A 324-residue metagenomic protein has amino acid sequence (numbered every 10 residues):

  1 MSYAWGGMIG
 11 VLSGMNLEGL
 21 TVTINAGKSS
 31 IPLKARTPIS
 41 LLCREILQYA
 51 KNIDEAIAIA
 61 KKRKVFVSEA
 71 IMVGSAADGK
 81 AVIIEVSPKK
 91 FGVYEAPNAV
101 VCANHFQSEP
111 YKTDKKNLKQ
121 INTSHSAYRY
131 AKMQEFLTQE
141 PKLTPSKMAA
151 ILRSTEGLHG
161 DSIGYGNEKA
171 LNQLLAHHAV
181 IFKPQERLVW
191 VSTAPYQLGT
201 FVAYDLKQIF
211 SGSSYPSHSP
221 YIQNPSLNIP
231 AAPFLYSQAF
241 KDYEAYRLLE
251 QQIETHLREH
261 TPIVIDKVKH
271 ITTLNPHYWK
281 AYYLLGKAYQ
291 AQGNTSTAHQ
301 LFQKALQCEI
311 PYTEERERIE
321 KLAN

Functional and structural regions predicted by a protein language model:
M1-S40, K62-A70: A contiguous strand-loop segment
A4-W5, I24-K28, V73-S75, E85-P88 (+1 more regions): Short, structured patches in soluble enzyme cores that scaffold and shape functional sites
V11-G14, P32-R36, G92-A96, G199-L206: A short, polar/proline- and glycine-enriched secondary-structure boundary/capping micro-motif
G14-N16, E85, I181-K183: Well-ordered beta-strand positions
I39-C43, I53: Hydrophobic, well-ordered secondary-structure segments
R44-Q48: Short, well-ordered beta-strand elements within core beta-sheets of diverse protein domains
Y49-A70, A76-A81, V101-N324: C-terminus-biased signal that marks the final domain/tail of proteins
I84-C102: Extended amphipathic alpha-helical segments with heptad-repeat/coiled-coil character used for oligomerization, fusion
